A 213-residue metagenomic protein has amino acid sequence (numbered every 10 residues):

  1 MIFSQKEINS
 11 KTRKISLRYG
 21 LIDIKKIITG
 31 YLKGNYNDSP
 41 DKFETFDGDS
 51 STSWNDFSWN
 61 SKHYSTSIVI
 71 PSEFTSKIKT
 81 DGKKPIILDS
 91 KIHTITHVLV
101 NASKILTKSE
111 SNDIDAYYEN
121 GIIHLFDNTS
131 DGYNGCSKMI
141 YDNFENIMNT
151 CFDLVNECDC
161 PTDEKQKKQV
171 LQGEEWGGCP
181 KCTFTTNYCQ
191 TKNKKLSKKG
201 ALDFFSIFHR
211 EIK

Functional and structural regions predicted by a protein language model:
M1-K213: Extended, highly charged accessory segments
